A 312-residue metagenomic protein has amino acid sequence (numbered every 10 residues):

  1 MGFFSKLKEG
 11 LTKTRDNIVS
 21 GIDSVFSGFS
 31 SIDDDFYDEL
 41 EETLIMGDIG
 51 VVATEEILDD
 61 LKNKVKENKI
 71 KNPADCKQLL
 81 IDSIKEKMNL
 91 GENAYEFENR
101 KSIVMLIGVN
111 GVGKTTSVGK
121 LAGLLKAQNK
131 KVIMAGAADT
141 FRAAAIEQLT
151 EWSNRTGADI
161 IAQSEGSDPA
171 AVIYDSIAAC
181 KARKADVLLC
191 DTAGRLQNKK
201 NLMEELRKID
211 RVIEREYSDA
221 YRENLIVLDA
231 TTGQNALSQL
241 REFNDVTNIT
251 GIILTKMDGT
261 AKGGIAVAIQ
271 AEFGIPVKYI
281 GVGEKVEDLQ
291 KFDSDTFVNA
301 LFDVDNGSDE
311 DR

Functional and structural regions predicted by a protein language model:
M1-F4, G307-R312: Short acidic DE-rich linear segments
M1-V25: Charged, compositionally biased N-terminal leader segments and the immediate start of the first structured element
L11, D48-G50, V109, D139 (+4 more regions): Residue-level signature of catalytic and energy-coupling elements of molecular machines, predominantly ATP/GTP-dependent
L11, R15, A122, L206 (+1 more regions): Short amphipathic alpha-helical/adjacent loop interface patches that line ligand and macromolecule-binding sites
N17-A138, A145-G166, I173-K181, A185-C190: Primarily NTPase-proximal linker/entry elements flanking Walker-type ATP/GTP-binding cores
V51-A53, R142, D258, V286: Short hydrophobic/aromatic residue motifs in ordered secondary structure
Q148, D168-R183, Q197-D303: Conserved catalytic-core segment of NTP-binding enzymes
A193-R195: Short glycine-rich anion-binding loops that position phosphate/pyrophosphate groups of nucleotides and phosphorylated
